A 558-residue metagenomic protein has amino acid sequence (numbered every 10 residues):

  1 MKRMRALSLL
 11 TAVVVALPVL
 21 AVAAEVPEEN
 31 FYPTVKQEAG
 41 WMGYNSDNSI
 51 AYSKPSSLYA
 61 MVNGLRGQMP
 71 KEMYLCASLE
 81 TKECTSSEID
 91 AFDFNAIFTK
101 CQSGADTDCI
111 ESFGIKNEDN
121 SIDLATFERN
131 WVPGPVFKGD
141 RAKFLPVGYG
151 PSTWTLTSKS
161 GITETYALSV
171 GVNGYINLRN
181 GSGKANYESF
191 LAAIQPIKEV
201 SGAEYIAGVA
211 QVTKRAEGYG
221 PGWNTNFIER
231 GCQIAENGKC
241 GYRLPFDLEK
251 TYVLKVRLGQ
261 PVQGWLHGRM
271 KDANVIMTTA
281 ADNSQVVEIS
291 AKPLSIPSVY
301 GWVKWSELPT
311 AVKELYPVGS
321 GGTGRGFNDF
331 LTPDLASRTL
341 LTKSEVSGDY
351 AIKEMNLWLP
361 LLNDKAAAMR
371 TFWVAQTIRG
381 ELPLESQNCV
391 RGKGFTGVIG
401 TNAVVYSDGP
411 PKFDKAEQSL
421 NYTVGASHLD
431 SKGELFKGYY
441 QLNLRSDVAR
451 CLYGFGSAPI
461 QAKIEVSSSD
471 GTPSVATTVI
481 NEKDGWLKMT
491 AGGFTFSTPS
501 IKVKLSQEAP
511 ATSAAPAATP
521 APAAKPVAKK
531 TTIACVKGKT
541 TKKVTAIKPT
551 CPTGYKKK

Functional and structural regions predicted by a protein language model:
M1-E25: Secretory targeting and sorting signals
A24-I378: Long, leucine/valine-rich, helix-dominated scaffolding and oligomerization segments
Q102-I110, V132, G454-G471: Solvent-exposed beta-hairpin/edge-strand motifs
T401-A462: Proteolytic processing hotspots in large secreted/extracellular or virion-associated proteins and select intracellular
P473-G485: Solvent-exposed serine/threonine-rich low-complexity stretches and specific carbohydrate-binding patches
G485-A515: C-terminal beta-strand-rich structural cap/linker in extracellular carbohydrate-active enzymes
T531-G538: A short beta-strand micro-motif
G554-K558: Short Cys/His-rich micro-motifs in 6-15 aa windows
